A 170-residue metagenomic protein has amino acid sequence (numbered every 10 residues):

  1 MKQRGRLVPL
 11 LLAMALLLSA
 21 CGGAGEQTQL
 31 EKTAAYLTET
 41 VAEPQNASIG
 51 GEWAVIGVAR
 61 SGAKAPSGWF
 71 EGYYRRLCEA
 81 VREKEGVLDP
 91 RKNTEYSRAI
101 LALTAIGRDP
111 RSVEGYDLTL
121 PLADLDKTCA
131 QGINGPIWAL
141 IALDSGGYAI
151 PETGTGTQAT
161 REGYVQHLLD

Functional and structural regions predicted by a protein language model:
K2-R4, C21-D170: Preference for long, amphipathic alpha-helical scaffolds in soluble/luminal domains and all-alpha bundles
R6-V8: Short, hydrophobic alpha-helical membrane anchors of single-pass surface/secreted proteins
L10-S19: Bacterial N-terminal signal peptides
